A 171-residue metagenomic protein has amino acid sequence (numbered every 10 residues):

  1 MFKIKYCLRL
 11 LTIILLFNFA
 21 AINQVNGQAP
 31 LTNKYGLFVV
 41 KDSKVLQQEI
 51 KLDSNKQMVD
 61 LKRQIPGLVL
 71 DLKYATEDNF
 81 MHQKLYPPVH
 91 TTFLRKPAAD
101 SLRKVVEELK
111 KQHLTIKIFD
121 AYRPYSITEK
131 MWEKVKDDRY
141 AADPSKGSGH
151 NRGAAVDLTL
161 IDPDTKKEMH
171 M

Functional and structural regions predicted by a protein language model:
M1-P30: Bacterial Sec-dependent N-terminal signal peptides
N26-F119, K134, D138-M171: Extracytoplasmic cell-surface/polysaccharide-interacting catalytic and binding patches
P124: Segments that shape or occlude catalytic/ligand-binding pockets
I127: Short, well-ordered surface patches within globular domains
M131: Short active-site loop/helix that positions an aromatic residue
